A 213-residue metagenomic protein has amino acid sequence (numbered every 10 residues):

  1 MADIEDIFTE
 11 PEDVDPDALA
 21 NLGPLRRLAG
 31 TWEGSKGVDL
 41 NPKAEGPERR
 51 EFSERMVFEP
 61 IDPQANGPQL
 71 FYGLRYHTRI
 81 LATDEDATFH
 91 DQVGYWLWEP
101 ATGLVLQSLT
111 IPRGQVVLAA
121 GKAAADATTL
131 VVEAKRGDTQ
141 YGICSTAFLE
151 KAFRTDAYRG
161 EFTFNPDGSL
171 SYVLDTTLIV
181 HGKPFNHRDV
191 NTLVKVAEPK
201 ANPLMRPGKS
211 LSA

Functional and structural regions predicted by a protein language model:
M1-G73, T83, D156-A157, D175-A213: Amphipathic/hydrophobic helical signal segments and adjacent flexible N-terminal regions that mediate secretion
G23, G30-T31, R49, F89 (+2 more regions): Glycine-rich, low-complexity intrinsically disordered segments
G34, Y76-T78, V105-S108, L130-A134 (+1 more regions): Short hydrophobic/aromatic-rich beta-strand segments that constitute the beta-sheet cores of beta-sandwich/beta-barrel
E51-S53, F89-V93, G114-A119, T155-R159 (+1 more regions): Short, surface-exposed coil-to-beta transition loops
P63-Q107: Hydrophobic/aromatic-rich structural module bridging two neighboring secondary-structure elements via a short loop
N66, W98-G103, G121-L130, F162-L170 (+1 more regions): A short, structured loop/turn motif at beta-sheet edges
Y76-T83, T110-V116, G137, D175-H181: Short, solvent-exposed aromatic-acidic interface loops
V93, P100-E150: An exposed acidic His-Trp-rich patch
